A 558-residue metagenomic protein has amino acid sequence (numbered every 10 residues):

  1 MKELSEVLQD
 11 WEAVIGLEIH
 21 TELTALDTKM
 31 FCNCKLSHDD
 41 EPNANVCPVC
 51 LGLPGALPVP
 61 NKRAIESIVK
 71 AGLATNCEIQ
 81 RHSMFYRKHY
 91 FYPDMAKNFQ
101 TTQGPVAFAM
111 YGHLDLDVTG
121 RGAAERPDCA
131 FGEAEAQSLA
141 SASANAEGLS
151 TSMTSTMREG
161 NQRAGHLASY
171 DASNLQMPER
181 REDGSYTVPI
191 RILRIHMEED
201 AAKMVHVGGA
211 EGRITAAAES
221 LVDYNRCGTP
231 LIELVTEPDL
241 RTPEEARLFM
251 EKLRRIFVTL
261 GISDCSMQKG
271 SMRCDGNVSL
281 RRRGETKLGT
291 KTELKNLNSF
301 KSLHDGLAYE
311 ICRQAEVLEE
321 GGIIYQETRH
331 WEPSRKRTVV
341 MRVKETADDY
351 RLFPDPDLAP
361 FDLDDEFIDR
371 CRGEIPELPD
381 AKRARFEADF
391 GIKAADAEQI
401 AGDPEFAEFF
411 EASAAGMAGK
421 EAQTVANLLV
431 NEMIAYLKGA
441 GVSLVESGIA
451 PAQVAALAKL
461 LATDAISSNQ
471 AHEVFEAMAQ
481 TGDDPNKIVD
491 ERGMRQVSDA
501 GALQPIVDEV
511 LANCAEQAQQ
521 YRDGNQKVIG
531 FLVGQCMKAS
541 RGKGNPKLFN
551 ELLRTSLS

Functional and structural regions predicted by a protein language model:
M1-E135, G148-M153, M157, N161-E377 (+4 more regions): Basic, nucleic-acid-interacting segments
Q9, A415-V425, A465-I466, D523-Q526: Structural motif
E18, E310, S413, L428 (+7 more regions): Amphipathic alpha-helical segments in well-ordered regions
G270-R282, R351, E387-A412, A422-G439 (+3 more regions): Core structural elements
F367-E374, A381, A412-G419, V454-I466: Extended, non-catalytic structural segments that build the interaction scaffolds of large macromolecular assemblies
L444-A455, K459, S468-A539: Strongly charged, low-complexity linkers/loops
V507, N513, Q519, K547-S558: A carboxyl-terminal module marker
S540-P546: Short, basic interhelical loop/turn and adjoining N-cap of the next helix at nucleic-acid- or acidic-partner-contacting
